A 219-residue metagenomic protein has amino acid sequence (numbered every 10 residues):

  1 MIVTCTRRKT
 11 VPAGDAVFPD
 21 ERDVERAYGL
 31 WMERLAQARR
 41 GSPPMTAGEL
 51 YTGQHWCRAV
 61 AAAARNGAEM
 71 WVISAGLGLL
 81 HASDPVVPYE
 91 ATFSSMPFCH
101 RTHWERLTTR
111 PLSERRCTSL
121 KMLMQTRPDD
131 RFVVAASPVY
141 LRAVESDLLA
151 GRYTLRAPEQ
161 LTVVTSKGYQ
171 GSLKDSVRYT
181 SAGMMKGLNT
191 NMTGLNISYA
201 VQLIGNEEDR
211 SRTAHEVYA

Functional and structural regions predicted by a protein language model:
M1-M45: A structured, charge-rich N-terminal accessory region that forms the first stable segment of a protein and links
M1-V3, E69-S74, H81-A82, V133-A135 (+1 more regions): A structural signal for short, well-ordered beta-strand segments and their strand-loop junctions that often border
K9-P12, L79-S83, L141-V144, G171-L173: Short catalytic/ligand-binding loop motif for oxyanion handling, primarily in non-cytosolic enzymes, centered on
V24-A27, E49-R58, R106-T118, L141-G151: Well-ordered, non-membrane alpha-helical segments in soluble/globular domains
R40-A75, L80-S94, L188-T190, L203-E207: Function-critical acidic carboxylates
G76-R127: Long, charge-dense
M122-N189: A charged, amphipathic interaction segment
Y169-A219: C-terminal accessory extensions appended to soluble enzyme cores
